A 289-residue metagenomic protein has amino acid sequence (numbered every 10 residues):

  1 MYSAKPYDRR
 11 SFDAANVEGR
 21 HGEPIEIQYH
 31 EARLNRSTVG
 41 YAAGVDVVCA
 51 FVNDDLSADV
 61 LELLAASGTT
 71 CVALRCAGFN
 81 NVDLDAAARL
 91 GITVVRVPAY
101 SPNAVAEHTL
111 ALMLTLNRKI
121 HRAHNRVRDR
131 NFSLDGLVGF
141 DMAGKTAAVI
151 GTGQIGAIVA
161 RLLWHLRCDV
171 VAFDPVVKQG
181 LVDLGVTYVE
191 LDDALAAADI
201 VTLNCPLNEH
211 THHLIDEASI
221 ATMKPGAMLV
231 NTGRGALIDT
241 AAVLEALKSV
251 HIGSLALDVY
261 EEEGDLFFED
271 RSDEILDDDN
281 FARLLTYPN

Functional and structural regions predicted by a protein language model:
M1-V94, D216: An N-terminal-biased, well-structured beta-alpha scaffold segment characteristic of Rossmann-like dinucleotide-binding
Q28, V171, A236: Conserved beta-strand positions in the Rossmann-like core of class I SAM-dependent methyltransferases
F51, R75-C76, I92-N103, D192 (+1 more regions): Short beta->alpha connector loops at strand-helix junctions that form conserved, small/polar/Pro-enriched
V52-N53, D199, C205-L207, G233-R234 (+1 more regions): Short glycine-/small-residue-rich Rossmann-like dinucleotide-binding loops
A66-C71, L90-I92, R167-C168, P225-A227 (+1 more regions): A short helix->loop->beta-strand "cap" motif at the edges of active sites that frequently abuts
L90-I92, P98-T146, I158-R161, H165: Phosphate-binding beta-alpha-beta segment of Rossmann-like dinucleotide-binding domains, i.e., the NAD(P)
D135-P225: Rossmann-like dinucleotide/phosphate-binding beta-alpha-beta segment
G226, G233-N289: Rossmann-like dinucleotide-binding domain for NAD(H)/NADP(H)
